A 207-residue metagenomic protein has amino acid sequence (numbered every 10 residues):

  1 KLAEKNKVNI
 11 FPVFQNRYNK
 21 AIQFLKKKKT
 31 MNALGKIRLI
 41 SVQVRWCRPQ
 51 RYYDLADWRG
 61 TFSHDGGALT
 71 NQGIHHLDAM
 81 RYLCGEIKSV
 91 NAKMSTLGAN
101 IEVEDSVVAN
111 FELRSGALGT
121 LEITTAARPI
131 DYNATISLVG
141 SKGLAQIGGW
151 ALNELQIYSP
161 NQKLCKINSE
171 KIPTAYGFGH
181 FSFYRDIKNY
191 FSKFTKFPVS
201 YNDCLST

Functional and structural regions predicted by a protein language model:
K1-R17, N32: Beta-strand-loop-alpha-helix segment that lines the small-molecule cofactor/substrate pocket of alpha/beta enzymes
A3-K5, T30-M31, R114, D186-T207: C-terminal helix-rich "cap/oligomerization" subdomain common to oxidoreductases
I10-V13, E122, S200: Short catalytic-loop micro-motif centered on adjacent basic/acidic residues
N16-N100: Predominantly a Rossmann-like dinucleotide-binding segment in NAD(P)-dependent oxidoreductases
I22-F24, P49-L55, E102-E104, N133-A134 (+2 more regions): Short aromatic-enriched loop/helix-cap "lid" or pocket-rim segments at secondary-structure transitions that line
H64-N71, S169-F178: A short glycine-threonine-serine/GTX helix/turn-capping micro-motif
T70-G73, G177, P198-C204: Conserved loop-to-helix N-cap of the C-terminal "lid" that shapes the substrate pocket in Rossmann-like
N71, L77-E154, F181-T195: Contiguous beta-strand/loop segments that form the cofactor/metal-binding neighborhood of enzyme cores
